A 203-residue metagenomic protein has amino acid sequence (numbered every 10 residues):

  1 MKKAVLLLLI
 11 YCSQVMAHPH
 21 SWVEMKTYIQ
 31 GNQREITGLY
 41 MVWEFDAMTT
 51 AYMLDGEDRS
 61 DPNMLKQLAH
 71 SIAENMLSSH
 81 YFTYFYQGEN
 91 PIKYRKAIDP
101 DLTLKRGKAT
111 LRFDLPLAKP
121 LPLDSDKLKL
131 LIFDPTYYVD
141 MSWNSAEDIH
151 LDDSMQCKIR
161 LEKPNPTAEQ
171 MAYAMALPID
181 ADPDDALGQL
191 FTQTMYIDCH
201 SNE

Functional and structural regions predicted by a protein language model:
M1-A4: Positively charged n-region of N-terminal signal peptides that target proteins for export
L6-I10: Hydrophobic helical h-region of N-terminal Sec-dependent signal peptides in bacterial secretory/periplasmic proteins
C12-Q14: N-terminal signal peptide c-region/cleavage motif recognized by signal peptidases
H18-A51: Early extracytoplasmic/domain-onset interaction patches
H20-W22, L77-S78, R95, L190: Short solvent-exposed loop/turn micro-motifs enriched in small/polar/acidic residues
M48-L123: Structured domain cores in non-transmembrane regions
E89-E203: Mature, soluble, non-transmembrane domains
